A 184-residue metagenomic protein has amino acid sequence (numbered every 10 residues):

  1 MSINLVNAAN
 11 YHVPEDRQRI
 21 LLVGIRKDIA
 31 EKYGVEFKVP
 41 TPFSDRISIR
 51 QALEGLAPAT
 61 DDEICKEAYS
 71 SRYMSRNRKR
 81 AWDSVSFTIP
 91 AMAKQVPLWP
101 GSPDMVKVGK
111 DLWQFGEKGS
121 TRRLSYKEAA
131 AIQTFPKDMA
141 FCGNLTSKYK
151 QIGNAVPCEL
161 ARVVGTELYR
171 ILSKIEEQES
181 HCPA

Functional and structural regions predicted by a protein language model:
M1-T88, M92: Class I S-adenosyl-L-methionine
P58-A184: C-terminal target-recognition/interaction regions appended to catalytic cores
